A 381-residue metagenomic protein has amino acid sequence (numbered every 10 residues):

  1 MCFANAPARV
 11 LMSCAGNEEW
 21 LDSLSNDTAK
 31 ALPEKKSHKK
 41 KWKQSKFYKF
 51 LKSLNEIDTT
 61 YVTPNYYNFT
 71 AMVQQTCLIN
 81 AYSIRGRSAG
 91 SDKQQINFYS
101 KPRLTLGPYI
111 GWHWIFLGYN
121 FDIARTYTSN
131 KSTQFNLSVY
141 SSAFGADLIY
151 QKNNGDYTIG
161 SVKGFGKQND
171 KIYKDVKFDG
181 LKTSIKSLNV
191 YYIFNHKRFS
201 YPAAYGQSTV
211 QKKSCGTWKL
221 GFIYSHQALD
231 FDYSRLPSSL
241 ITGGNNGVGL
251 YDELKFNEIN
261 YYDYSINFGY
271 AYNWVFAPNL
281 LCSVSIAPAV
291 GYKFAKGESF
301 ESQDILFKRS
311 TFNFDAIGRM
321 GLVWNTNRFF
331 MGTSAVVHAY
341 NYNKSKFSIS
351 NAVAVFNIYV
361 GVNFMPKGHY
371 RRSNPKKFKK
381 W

Functional and structural regions predicted by a protein language model:
C2-P64, G368-W381: Sec-dependent signal peptide cleavage junction
N65-A71, L104, H113-I115, T133 (+6 more regions): Outer-envelope beta-barrel architecture signal
V73, L106-W112, F135-V139, L188-F194 (+5 more regions): Residues on the lipid-exposed face of transmembrane beta-strands in outer-membrane beta-barrel proteins
Q75-A81, W112-F116, F121-R125, S141-A143 (+7 more regions): Transmembrane beta-strands of outer-membrane beta-barrel pores
T76-L78, I84-A89, Q95, I149-N189 (+1 more regions): Outer-membrane beta-barrel translocator/channel fold
I79-T105, F116-T128: Surface-exposed strand-loop-strand hairpins of Gram-negative outer-membrane beta-barrel proteins
Q95-G107, I159-K163, I172-T183, D230-I241 (+6 more regions): Extracellular/periplasm-exposed beta-strand and loop segments of Gram-negative cell-envelope proteins, dominated by
S187-V190, A352-W381: Outer-membrane beta-barrel "beta-signal"
